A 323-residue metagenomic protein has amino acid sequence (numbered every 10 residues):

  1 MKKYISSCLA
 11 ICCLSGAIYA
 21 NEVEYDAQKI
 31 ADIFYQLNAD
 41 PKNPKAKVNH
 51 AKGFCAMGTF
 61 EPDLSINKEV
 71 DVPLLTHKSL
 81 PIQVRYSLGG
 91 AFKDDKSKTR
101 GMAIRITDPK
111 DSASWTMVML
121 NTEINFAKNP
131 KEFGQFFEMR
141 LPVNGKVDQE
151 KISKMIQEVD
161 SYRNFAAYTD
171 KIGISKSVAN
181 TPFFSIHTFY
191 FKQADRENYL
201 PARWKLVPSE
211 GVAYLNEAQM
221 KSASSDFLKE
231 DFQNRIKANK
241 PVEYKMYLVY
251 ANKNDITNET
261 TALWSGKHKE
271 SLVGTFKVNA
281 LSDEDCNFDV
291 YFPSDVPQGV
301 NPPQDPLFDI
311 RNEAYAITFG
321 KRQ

Functional and structural regions predicted by a protein language model:
M1-A20: Gram-negative bacterial Sec-dependent N-terminal signal peptides
N21-Q323: Active-site-adjacent core segments of small-molecule enzymes
